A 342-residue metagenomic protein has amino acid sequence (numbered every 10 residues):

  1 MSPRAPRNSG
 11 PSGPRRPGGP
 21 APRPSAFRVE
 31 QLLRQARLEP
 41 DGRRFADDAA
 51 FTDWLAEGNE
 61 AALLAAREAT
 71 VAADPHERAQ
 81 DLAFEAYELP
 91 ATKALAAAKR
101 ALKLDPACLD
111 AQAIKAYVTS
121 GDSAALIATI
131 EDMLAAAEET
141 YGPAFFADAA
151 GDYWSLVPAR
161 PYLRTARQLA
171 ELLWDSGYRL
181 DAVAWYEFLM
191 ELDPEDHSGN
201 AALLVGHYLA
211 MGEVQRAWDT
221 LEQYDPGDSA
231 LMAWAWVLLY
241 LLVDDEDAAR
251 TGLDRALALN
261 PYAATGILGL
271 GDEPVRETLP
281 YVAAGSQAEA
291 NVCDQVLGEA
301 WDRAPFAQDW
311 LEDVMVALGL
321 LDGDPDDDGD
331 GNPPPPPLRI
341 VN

Functional and structural regions predicted by a protein language model:
M1-L104, L253, P325-N342: Extreme N-terminal leader/anchor segments
A49, G58-V71, L238-N342: Long, ordered, amphipathic alpha-helical scaffolds
E68-A73, A101-K103, L134-P158, M190-L192: Flexible helix-coil transition and linker loops at the boundaries of alpha-helical arrays
R78, L82-E85, K115, L169 (+2 more regions): Structural register within alpha-helical repeat arrays
E88, T92, S120-D122, S176 (+2 more regions): Structural motif corresponding to the intra-repeat A-B loop/turn of tetratricopeptide repeats
A111, T165, G199-N200, M232 (+1 more regions): TPR alpha-solenoid repeat register
A124-Y141, E187-P194, E222-A230, L241-T265: TPR/TPR-like (Sel1-like) alpha-helical repeat modules
